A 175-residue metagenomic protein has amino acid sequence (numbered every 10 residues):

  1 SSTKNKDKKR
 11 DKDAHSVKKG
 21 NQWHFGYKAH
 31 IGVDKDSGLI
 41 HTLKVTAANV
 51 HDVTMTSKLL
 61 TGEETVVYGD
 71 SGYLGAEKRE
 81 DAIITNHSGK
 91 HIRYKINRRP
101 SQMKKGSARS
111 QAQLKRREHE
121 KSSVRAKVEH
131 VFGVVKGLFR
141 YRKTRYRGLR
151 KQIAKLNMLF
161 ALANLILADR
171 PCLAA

Functional and structural regions predicted by a protein language model:
S1-T85, K90, N157-A163: Polybasic low-complexity intrinsically disordered regions
K6-A14, G20-N21, H30, N97 (+7 more regions): Residue-level detector of intrinsically disordered/flexible regions characterized by low predicted structural confidence
S16-V17, S101-K105, P171-A175: Short, surface-exposed, charge-dense and proline/glycine-enriched linear segments
V45, Y146-L149, C172-A175: Composition- and surface-driven signal marking solvent-exposed, interaction-prone regions in large proteins
T61, T65-V66, S71-R150, A154: Helix-centered, glycine/charged polyanion-binding patches within enzymatic domains that contact phosphate-containing
N157-F160, N164-A175: C-terminal domain-tail junction helix/linker
